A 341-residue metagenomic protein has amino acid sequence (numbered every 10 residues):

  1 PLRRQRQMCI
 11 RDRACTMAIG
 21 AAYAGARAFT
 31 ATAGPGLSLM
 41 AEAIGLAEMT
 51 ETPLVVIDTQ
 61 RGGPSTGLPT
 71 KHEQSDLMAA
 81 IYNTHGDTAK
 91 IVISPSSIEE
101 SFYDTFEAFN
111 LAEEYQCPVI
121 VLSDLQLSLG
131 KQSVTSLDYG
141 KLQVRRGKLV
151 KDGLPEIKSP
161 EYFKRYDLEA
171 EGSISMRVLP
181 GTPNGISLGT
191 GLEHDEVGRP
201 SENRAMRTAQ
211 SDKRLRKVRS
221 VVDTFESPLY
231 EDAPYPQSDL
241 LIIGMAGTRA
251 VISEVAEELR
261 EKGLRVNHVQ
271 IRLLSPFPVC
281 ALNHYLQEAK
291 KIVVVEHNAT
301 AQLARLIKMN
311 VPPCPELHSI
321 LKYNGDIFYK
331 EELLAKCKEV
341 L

Functional and structural regions predicted by a protein language model:
P1-R6, I10: Single conserved hydrophobic/aromatic residue that forms the stacking wall/gate of nucleotide- or nucleobase-binding
Q7, I44-D87, M309-N310: Flexible glycine/proline-rich, aromatic-decorated loop/lid segments
D12-M17, A31, G36-E42, S101 (+2 more regions): Short glycine/serine/threonine-rich phosphate/pyrophosphate-binding segments that cradle anionic phosphate groups
R13-G25, A80-T88: Conserved catalytic cysteine-centered active-site region of acyl-thioester-dependent Claisen-condensing enzymes
M17-R27, A43-E51, A256-R260, L306-P312: Alpha-helix C-terminal capping segments
A24-L39, P53-D58: A short, small-residue-rich loop immediately preceding and capping a beta-strand
A28, L39, Q60-L68, D87-S94 (+1 more regions): Short beta-alpha connecting loops at secondary-structure transitions that line or flank enzyme active sites
D104, F109-L341: Flexible, low-complexity linker and terminal segments
